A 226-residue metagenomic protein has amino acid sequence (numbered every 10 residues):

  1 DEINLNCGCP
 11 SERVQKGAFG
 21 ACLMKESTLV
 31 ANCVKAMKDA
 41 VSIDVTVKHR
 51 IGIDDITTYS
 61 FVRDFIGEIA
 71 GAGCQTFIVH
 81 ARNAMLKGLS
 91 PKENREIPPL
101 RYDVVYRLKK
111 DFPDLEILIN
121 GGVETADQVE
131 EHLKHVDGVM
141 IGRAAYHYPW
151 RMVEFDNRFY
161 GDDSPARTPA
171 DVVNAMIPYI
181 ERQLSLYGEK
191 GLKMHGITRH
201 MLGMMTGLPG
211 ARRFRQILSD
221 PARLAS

Functional and structural regions predicted by a protein language model:
E2-S11, G71-A84, I141-A145: Non-cysteine beta-strand/loop elements that form the S-adenosyl-L-methionine
N4-C7, Q15-G17, A21-V41, V47 (+2 more regions): Conserved alpha/beta-domain cores
C7, V47-I51, A81, I119-G121 (+1 more regions): A cross-domain feature marking catalytic cores of carbohydrate-active enzymes and several ubiquitous metabolic/repair
P10, F19-G20, R151, F214: Glycine-rich, flexible loop/turn motifs
S11-V14, G52-D54, A84-L86, T125: Short, active-site-adjacent cap segments at secondary-structure transitions
E12-V30, Y59-S60, G88-R101, G161-D163: Glycine-rich tight-turn/loop motif centered on a GG-T
N32, A40-S42, I53-T76, L100-I119 (+1 more regions): Alpha/beta catalytic cores of nucleotide-metabolism and tRNA/nucleoside-modifying enzymes
